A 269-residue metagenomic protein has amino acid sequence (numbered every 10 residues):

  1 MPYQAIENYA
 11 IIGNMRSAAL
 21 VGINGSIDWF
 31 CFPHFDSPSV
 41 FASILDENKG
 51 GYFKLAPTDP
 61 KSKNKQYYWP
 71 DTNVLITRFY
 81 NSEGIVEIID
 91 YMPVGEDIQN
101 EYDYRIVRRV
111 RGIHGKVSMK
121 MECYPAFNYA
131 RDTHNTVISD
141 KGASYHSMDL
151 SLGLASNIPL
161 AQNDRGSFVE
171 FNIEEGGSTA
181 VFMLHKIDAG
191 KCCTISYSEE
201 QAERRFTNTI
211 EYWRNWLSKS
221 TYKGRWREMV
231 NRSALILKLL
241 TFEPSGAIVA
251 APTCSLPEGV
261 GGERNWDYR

Functional and structural regions predicted by a protein language model:
M1-R269: Acidic, mature catalytic/reactive cores of soluble proteins
